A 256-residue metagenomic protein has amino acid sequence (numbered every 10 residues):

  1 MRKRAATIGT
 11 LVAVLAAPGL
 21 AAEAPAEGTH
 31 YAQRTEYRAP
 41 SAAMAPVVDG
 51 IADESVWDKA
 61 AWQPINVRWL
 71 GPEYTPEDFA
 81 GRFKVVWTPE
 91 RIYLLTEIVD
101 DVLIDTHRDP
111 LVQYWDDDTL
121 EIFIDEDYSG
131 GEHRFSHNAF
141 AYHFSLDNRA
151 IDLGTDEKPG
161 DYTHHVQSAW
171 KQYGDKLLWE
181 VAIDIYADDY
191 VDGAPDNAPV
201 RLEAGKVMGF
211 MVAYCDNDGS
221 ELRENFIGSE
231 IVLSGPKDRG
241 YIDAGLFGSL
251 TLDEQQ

Functional and structural regions predicted by a protein language model:
M1-G9: Bacterial N-terminal signal peptides that target proteins for export
G9-P18: Bacterial N-terminal signal peptides
A21-Q256: Structural preference for beta-rich elements and adjacent junctions enriched in aromatics
